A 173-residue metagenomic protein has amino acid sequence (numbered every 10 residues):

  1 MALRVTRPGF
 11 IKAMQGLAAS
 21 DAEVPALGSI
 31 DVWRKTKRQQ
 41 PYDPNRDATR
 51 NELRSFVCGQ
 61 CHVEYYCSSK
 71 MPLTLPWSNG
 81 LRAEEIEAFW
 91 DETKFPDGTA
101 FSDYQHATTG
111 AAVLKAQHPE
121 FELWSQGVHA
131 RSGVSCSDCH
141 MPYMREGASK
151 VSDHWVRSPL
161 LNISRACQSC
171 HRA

Functional and structural regions predicted by a protein language model:
A2-D138, P142-A173: Primarily the internal scaffold of c-type cytochrome electron-transfer domains, especially repeated/multiheme c-type
